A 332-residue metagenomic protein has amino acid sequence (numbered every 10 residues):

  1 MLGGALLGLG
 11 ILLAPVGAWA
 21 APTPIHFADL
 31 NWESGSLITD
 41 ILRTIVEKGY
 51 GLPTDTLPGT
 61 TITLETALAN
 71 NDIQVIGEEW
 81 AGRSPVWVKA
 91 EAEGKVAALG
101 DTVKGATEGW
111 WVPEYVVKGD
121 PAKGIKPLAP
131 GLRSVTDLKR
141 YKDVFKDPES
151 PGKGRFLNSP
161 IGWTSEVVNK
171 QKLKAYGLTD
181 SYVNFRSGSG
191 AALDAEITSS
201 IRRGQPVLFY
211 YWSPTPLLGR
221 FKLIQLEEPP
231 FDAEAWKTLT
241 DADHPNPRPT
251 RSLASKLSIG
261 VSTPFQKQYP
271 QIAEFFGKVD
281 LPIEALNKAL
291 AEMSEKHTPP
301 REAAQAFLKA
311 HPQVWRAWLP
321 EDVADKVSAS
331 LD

Functional and structural regions predicted by a protein language model:
A21-S34, L52-L57, K153-L157, F276: Short, well-ordered beta-strand elements
E33-L52, Q171-L173: Short, polar/charged alpha-helical segment
S34, S165-V183, A191-R202, T215-P216 (+2 more regions): An extracytoplasmic/periplasmic, membrane-proximal ligand-sensing/linker region
T39, L57-K95, E196, P216-F221: Pocket-flanking alpha-helical
A67, I73-E78, L157-A235: Ligand-binding pocket segment of bilobal, Venus flytrap-like solute-binding proteins
V96-R155: A conserved helix-loop-strand patch within extracytoplasmic ligand-binding domains of the periplasmic binding
E108-G124, K256-Q268, A291-E292: A bilobed periplasmic-binding-protein/Venus flytrap-type ligand-binding module shared by bacterial periplasmic
T215-D280: C-terminal lobe and pocket-closing loops of periplasmic/extracytoplasmic Venus-flytrap solute-binding proteins
